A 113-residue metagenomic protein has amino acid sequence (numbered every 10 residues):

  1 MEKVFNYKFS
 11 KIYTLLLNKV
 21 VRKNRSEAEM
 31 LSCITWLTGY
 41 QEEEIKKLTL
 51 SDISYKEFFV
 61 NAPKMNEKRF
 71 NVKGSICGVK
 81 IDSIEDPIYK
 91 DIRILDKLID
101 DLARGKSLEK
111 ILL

Functional and structural regions predicted by a protein language model:
M1-L113: A charge-rich, low-complexity, intrinsically flexible signal that marks solvent-exposed coils, linkers, repeats
